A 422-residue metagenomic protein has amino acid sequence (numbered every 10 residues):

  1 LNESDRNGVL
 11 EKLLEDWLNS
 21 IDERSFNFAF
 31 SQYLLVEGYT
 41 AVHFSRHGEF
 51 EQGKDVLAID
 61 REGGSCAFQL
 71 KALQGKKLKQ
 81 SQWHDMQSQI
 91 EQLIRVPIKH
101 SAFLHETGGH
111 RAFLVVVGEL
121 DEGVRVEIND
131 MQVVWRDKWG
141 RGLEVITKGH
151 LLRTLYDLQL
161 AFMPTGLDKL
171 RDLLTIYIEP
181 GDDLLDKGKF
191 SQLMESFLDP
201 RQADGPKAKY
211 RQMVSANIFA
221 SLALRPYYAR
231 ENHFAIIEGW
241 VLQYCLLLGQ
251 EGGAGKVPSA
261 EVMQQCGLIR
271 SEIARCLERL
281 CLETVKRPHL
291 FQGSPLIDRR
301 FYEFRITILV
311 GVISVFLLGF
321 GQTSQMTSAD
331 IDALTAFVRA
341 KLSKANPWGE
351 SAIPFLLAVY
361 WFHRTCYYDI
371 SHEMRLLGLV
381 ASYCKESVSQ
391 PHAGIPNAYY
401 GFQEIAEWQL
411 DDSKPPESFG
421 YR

Functional and structural regions predicted by a protein language model:
L1-R422: Mixed-charge (Asp/Glu-Lys/Arg
